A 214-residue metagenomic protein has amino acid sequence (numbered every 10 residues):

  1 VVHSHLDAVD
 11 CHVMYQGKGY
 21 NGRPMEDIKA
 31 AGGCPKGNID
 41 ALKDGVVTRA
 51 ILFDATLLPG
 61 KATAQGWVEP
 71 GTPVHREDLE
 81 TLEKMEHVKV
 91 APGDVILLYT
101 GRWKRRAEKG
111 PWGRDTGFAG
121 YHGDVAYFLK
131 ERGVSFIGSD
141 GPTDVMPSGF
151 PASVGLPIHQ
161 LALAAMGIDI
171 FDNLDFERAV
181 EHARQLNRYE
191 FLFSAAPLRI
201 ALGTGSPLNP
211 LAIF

Functional and structural regions predicted by a protein language model:
V1-F214: Active-/binding-site microenvironments in catalytic and ligand-binding cores
